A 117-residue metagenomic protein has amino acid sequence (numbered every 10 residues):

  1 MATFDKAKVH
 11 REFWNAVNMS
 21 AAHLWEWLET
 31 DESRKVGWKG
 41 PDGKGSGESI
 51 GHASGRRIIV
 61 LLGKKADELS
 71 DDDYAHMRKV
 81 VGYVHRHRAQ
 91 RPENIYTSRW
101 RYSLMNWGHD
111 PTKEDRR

Functional and structural regions predicted by a protein language model:
A2-R117: A charge-rich, low-complexity, intrinsically flexible signal that marks solvent-exposed coils, linkers, repeats
